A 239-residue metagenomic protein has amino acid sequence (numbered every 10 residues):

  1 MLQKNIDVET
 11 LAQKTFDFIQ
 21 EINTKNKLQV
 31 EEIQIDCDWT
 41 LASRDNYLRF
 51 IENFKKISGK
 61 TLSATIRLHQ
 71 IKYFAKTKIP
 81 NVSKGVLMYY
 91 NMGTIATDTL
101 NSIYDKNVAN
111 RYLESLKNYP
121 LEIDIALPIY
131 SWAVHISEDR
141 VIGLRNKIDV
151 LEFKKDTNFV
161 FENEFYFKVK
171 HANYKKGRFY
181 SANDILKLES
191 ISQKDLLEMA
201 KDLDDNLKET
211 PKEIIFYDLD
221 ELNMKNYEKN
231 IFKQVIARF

Functional and structural regions predicted by a protein language model:
M1-L87: Chitinase-like catalytic core of GlcNAc-active glycosidases
Q3, A42-Y47, I71-F74, T94-D98 (+2 more regions): Extracytoplasmic/secreted cell-surface and envelope-processing proteins
V8-F18, L48-I51, S102-Y112, E189-D202 (+1 more regions): Well-ordered, non-membrane alpha-helical segments in soluble/globular domains
I22-L28, R111-I123, D195-I214: A structural motif corresponding to the C-terminal end of an alpha-helix and its immediate exit/capping segment
T24-E31, L62-A64, Y89, G93 (+4 more regions): Residue-level signal for well-ordered alpha-helical segments
W39, N91, D220: Flexible, active-site-proximal loop/turn residues at the rims of small-molecule/cofactor binding pockets and catalytic
E52-L151: Substrate-binding surface in catalytic domains of secreted glycosidases
Y130-W132, E138-F239: Substrate-binding cleft of secreted/luminal carbohydrate-active enzymes
